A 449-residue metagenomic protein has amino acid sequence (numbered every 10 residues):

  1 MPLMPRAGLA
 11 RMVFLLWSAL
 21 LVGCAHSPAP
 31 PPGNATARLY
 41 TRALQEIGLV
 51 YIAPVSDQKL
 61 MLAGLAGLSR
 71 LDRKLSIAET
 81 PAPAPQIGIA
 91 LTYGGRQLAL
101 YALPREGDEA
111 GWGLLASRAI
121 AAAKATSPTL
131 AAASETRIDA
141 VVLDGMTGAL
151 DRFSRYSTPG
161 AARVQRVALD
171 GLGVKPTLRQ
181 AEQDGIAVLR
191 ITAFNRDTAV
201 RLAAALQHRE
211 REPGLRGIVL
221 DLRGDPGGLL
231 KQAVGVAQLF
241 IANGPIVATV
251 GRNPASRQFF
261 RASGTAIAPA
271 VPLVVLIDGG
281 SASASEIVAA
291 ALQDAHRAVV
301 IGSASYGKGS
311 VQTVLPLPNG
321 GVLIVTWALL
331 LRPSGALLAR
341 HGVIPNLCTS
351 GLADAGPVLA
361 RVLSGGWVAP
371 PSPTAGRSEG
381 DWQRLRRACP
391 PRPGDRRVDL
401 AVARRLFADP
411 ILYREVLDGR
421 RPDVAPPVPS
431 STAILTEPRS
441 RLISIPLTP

Functional and structural regions predicted by a protein language model:
P2-V13: Bacterial N-terminal signal peptides that target proteins for export
R6, A78-P83, G160, P345 (+2 more regions): Juxtamembrane/interface motifs at transmembrane-helix termini
M12-G23: Bacterial N-terminal signal peptides
C24-S157, P213, T374-P449: Terminal targeting/pro-maturation regions of precursor/exported proteins
A25, P31-L44, G171-V219, R223-P449: C-terminal "post-core" interaction segments
R96, L100-P104, V167, Q258-S263: Short amphipathic beta-strand/extended segments with alternating polar/hydrophobic composition
S157-G160, R166-A168: Acidic/polar surface patches and capping/hinge elements
